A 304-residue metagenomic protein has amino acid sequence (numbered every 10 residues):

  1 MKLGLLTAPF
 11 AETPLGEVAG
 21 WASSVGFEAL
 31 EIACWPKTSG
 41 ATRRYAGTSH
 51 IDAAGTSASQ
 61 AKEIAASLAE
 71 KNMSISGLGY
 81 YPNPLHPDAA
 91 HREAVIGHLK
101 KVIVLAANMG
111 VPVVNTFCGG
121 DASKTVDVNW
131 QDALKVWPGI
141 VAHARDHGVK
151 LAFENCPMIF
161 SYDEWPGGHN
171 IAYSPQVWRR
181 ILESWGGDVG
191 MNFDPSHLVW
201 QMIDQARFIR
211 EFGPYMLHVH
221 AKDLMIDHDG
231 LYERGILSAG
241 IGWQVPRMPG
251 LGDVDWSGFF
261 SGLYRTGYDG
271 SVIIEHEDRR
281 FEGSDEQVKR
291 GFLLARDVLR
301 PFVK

Functional and structural regions predicted by a protein language model:
M1-A29, C34-T38, A69, G110-P112 (+2 more regions): Histidine-acidic metal/acid-base catalytic patches
K2-L5, T48-H50, H86-D88, K124-V126 (+1 more regions): A short, structure-level motif marking secondary-structure boundaries and short turns
P9, G55-A58, E93, Q131 (+2 more regions): Conserved phosphate-coordination/catalytic loops
A33-E63, K124: Glycine-rich, proline-tolerant flexible connector loops at the mouths of alpha/beta enzymes
T38-T42, P84-P87, E282: Short active-site-adjacent helix-start/loop capping segments
K62-G77, P84-G190, W200-Q201, E211 (+1 more regions): Active-site acidic/histidine proton-transfer and metal-coordination neighborhood in alpha/beta enzyme cores
S74-G79, S238-G240: Short, basic/glycine-rich phosphate-binding loops at helix/coil junctions that contact nucleotide phosphates
Y81-P82, D227: Active-site beta-alpha loop architecture of Rossmann-like, nucleotide-cofactor-dependent enzymes
